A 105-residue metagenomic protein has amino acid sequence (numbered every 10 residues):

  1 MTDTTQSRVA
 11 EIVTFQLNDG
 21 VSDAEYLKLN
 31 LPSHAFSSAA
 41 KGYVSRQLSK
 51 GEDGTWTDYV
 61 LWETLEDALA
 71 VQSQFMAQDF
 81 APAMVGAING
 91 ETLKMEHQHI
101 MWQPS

Functional and structural regions predicted by a protein language model:
M1-V9, F15-N18, V44-G54, F80-S105: Glycine-rich beta-strand-turn "strand-cap" elements at beta-sheet edges
T14-Q16, Y59-L61: Short hydrophobic/aromatic beta-strand micro-patches that form the beta-sheet surface supporting nucleotide- or nucleic
Q16-K28: Short, surface-exposed ligand-recognition loops at beta-strand->loop->(often short) alpha-helix junctions that present
D19-G20, G54-T55, T64-A68: Short, charged/polar surface micro-motifs in flexible loops or helix N-caps
L31-V44, L61-E96: An amphipathic, aromatic/His-enriched active-site/gating alpha helix that lines ligand/cofactor pockets
